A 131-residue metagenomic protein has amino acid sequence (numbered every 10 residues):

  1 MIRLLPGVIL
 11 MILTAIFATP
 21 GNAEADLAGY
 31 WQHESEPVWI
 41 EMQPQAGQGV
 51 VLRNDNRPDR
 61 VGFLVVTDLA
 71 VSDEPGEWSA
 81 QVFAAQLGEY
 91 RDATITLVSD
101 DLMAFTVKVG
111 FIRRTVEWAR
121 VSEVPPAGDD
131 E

Functional and structural regions predicted by a protein language model:
M1-L4: Positively charged n-region of N-terminal signal peptides that target proteins for export
G7-I16: Bacterial N-terminal signal peptides
A18-P20: N-terminal signal peptide c-region/cleavage motif recognized by signal peptidases
A25-A93, E123: Central antiparallel beta-sheet cores of small beta-barrel/beta-sandwich binding domains
T96: A eukaryotic nuclear recognition-module signature that targets compact all-alpha binding cores
S99-D101: Residue-level recognition of beta-strand termini and adjacent short loop/turns
F105-T106: C-terminal structural segments of small proteins and small subunits
V109-E131: Edge beta-strand at a domain terminus
